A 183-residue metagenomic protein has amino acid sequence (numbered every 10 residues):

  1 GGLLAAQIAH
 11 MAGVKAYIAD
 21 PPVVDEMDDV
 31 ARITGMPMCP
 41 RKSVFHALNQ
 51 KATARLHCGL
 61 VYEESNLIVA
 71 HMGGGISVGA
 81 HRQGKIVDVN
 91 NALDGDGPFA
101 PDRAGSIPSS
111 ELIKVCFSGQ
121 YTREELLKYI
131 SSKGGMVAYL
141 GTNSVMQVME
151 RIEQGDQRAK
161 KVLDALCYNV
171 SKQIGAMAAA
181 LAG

Functional and structural regions predicted by a protein language model:
G1-P22: Conserved phosphate-binding loops in N-terminal lobes of ATP-dependent enzymes of the actin/Hsp70/sugar-kinase
G2, G75-G79, Q173: Short glycine/serine/threonine-rich phosphate/pyrophosphate-binding segments that cradle anionic phosphate groups
L3, V44-A52, I107-S110, Y121 (+5 more regions): Conserved active-site and cofactor/substrate-binding residues in soluble primary-metabolism enzymes
D20-D25, K133: Short glycine-enriched loops at secondary-structure junctions
E26-D29, Y139-L140: Short acidic/His/Gly/Ser-rich catalytic and metal-binding motifs that mark active-site loops of diverse hydrolases
A31-S118: Glycine-rich phosphate-binding loop of actin/hexokinase-like ATP-binding domains
D94-F99, S109-S110, R123, I130-A138 (+1 more regions): Active-site C-terminal subdomain of aminotransferase-like
K128-A182: Adenine-nucleotide phosphate-binding core of ATP-dependent small-molecule kinases
